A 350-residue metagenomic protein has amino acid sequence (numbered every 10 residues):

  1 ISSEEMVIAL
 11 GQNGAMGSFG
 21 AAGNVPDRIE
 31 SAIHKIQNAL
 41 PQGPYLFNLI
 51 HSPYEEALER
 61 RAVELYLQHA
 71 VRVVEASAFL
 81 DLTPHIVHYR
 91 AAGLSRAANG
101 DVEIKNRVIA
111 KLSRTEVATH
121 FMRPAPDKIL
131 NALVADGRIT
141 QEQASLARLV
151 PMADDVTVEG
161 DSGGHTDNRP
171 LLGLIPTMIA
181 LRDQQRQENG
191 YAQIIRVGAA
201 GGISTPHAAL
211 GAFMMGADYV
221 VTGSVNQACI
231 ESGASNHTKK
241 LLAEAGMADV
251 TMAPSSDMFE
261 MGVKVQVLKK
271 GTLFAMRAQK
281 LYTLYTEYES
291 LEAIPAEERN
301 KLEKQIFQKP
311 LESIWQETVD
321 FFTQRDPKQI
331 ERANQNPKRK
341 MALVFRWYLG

Functional and structural regions predicted by a protein language model:
I1-I194, H207, S224-N226: Active-site entrance/lid segments in N-terminal catalytic domains of soluble metabolic enzymes
G11, E30, H34, L40-Q42 (+4 more regions): Extended charged low-complexity segments that act as oligomerization/scaffolding linkers
P26-D27, D161, H207-Q266: Catalytic or ion-translocation cores adjacent to nucleophile or general acid/base/metal-coordination motifs in diverse
H51, V197-G198, P254: A generic structural signal for short
E59, P84, K105-H120, P254-L268 (+2 more regions): Short flexible/disordered coil segments
L146-S162, Q266-G350: C-terminal extensions of enzymes
R196-S204: Glycine-rich beta-strand-to-loop/alpha-helix junction loops that act as flexible
